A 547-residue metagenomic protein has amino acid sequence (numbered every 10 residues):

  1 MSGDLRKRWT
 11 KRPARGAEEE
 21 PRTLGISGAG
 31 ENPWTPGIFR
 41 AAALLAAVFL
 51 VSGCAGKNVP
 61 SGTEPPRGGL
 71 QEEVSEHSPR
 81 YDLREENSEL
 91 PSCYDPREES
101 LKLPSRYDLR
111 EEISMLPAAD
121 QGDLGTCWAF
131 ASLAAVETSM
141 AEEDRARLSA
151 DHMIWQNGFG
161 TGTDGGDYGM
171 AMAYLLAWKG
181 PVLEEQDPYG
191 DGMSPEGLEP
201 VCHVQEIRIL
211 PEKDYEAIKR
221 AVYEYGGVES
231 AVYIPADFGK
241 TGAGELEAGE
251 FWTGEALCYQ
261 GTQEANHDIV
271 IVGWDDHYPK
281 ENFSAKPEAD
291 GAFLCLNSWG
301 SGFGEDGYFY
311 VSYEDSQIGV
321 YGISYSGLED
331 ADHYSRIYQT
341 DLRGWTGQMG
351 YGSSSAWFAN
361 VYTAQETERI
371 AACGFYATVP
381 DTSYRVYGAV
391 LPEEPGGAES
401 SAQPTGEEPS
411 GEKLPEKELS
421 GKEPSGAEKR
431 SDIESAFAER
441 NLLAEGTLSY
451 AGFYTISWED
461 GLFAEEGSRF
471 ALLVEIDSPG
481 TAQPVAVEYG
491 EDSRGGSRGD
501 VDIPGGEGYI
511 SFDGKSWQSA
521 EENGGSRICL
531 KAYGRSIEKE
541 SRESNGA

Functional and structural regions predicted by a protein language model:
M1-A41, N58-S105, E393-A436, S541-S544: Intrinsically disordered, low-complexity terminal tails and inter-domain linkers enriched for S/T/G/P/D/E
L44-A46: Sec-dependent N-terminal signal peptides
V51-G53: C-terminal motif of bacterial Sec signal peptides marking the signal peptidase cleavage site
N58-A371, Y376-G397, E434-G446, V485-D492: Catalytic-core signature of thiol
Y223, E288, Q365-E366, S449-A451 (+2 more regions): Surface-exposed coil/turn segments at beta-strand junctions on protein surfaces, enriched
S298, Y387-E393, E475, G508-D513 (+1 more regions): Predominantly extracellular/luminal cell-surface or secreted proteins
N360, E491-A547: PGST-rich, cysteine-poor low-complexity/disordered linker and tail segments that act as flexible spacers
T382-E408, E412-K413, K417-E418, K422-R498: Aromatic- and Gly/Pro-enriched, solvent-exposed loop/edge beta-strand patches characteristic of beta-rich domains
